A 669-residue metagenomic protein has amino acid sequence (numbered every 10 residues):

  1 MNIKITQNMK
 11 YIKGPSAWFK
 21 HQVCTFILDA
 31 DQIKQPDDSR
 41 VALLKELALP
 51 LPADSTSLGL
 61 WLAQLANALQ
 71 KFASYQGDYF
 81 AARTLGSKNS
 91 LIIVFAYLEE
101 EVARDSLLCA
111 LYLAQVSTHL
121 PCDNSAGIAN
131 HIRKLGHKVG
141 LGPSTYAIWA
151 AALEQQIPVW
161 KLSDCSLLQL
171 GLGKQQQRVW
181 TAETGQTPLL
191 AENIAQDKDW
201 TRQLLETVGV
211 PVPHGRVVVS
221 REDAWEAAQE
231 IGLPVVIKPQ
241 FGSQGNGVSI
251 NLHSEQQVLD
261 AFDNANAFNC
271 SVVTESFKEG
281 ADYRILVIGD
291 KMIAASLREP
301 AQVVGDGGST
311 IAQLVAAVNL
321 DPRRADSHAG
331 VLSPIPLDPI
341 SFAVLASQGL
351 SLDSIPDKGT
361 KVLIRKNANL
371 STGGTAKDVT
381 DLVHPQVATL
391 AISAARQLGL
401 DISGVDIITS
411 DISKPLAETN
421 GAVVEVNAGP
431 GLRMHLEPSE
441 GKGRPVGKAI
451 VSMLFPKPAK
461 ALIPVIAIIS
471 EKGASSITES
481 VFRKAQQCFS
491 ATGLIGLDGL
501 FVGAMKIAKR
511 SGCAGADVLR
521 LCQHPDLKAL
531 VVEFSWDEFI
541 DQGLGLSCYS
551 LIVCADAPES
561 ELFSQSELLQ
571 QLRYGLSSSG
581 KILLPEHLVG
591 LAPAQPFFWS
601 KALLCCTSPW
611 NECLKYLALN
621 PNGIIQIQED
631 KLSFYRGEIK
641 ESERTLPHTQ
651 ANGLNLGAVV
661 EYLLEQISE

Functional and structural regions predicted by a protein language model:
M1-A151, K291, E299-Q313, I340 (+2 more regions): ATP-dependent carboxylate activation and anion-phosphoryl transfer catalytic cores that bind Mg-ATP to form
N2, Q177-P339, P385-A388, G447: Active-site nucleotide/adenylate-binding loops and adjacent lid/helix of ATP-dependent enzymes
S90, V94-E230, S243: Conserved N-proximal alpha/beta basic substrate-recognition cap immediately N-terminal to, or forming the N-lobe
L172, V287-K291, K366-N367, D411 (+2 more regions): Short acidic-glycine loop/turn motifs at beta-strand connectors
N269, L400, D526-K528: Short, high-confidence coil segments that cap the C-terminus of an alpha-helix and link into the following beta-strand
L314-G374: Extended, charge-rich helix/loop segments that form flexible, surface "patches" used to engage negatively charged
P464-A485: Glycine-rich phosphate-binding P-loop
F482-Y574, K581-P593, F597, K601-G623 (+3 more regions): ATP-dependent carboxylate-amine ligase catalytic core
